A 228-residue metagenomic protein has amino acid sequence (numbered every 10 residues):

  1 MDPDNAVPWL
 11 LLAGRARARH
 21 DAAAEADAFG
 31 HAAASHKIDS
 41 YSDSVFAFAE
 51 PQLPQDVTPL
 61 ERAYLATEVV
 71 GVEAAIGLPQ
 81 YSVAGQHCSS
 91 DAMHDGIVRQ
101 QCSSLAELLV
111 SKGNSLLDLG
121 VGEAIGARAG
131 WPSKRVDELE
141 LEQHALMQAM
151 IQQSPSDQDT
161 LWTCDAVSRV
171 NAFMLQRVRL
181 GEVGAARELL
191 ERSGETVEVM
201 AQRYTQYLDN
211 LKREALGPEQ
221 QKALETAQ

Functional and structural regions predicted by a protein language model:
P3-A6, G14-Q228: Short acidic linear motifs
